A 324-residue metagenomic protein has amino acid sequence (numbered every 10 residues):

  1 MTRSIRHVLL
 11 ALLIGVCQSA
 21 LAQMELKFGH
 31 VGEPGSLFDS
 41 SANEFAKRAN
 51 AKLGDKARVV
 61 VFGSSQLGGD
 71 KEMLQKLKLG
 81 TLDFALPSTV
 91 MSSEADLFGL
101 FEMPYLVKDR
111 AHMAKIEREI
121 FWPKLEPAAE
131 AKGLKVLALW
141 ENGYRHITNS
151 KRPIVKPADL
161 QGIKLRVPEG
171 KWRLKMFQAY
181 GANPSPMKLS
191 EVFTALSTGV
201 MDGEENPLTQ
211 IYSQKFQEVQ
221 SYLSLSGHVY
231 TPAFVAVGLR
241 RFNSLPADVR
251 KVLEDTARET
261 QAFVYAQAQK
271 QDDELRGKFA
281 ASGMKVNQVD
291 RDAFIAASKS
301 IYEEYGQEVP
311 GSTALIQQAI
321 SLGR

Functional and structural regions predicted by a protein language model:
M1-L9: Bacterial N-terminal signal peptides that target proteins for export
H7, G15-V16: N-terminal leader/domain-start detector
V16-A22: Sec/Tat signal peptide C-region and signal peptidase I cleavage site
Q23-H112, R118-R324: N-terminal secretory/targeting leader peptides
